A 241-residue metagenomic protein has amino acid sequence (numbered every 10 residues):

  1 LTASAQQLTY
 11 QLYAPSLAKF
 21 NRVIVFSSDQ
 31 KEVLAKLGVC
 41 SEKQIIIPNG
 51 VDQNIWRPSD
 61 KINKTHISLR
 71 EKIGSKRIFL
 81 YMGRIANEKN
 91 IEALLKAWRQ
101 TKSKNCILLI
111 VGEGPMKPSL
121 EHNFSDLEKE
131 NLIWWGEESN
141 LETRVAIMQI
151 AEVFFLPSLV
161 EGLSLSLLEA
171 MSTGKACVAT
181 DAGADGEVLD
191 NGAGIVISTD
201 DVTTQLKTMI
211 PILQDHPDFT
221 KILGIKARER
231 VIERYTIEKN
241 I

Functional and structural regions predicted by a protein language model:
S4-R22: Membrane-proximal helix-turn-helix segments that form the acceptor-binding/catalytic region of lipid-linked
I24, I73-K89, L95-W98: Conserved donor-binding/catalytic core segment of Leloir-type glycosyltransferases
D29, G50: Carbohydrate-associated surface elements
E121-E138: Nucleotide-activated donor-binding/catalytic signature segment of Leloir-type glycosyltransferases, i.e., the conserved
E137, A146-A151: Short alpha-helical donor nucleotide-sugar binding micro-motif in glycosyltransferases
L159: Aromatic "clamp/platform" in nucleotide-sugar-dependent glycosyltransferases that forms part of the donor/acceptor
A176-A179: Short hydrophobic beta-strand element within catalytic cores of glycosyltransferases and related nucleotide-activated
N191, I195-V202, I212-P217: Conserved acidic donor-binding segment of nucleotide-sugar-dependent glycosyltransferases
